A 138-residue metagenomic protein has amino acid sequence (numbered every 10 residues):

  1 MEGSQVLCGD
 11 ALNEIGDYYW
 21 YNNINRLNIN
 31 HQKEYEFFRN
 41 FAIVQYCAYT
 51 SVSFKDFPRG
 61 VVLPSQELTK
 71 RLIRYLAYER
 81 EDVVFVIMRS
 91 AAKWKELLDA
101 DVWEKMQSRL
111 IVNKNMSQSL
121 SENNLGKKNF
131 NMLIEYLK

Functional and structural regions predicted by a protein language model:
M1-L76: A polyanion-binding, active-site-adjacent surface
Y46, I87-A92: Short, well-ordered beta-to-alpha junction loops that form the rim of enzyme active sites and present histidine/acidic
P58-R74, A91-K138: C-terminal capping/extension of enzyme domains
V83-V84: Structural motif
